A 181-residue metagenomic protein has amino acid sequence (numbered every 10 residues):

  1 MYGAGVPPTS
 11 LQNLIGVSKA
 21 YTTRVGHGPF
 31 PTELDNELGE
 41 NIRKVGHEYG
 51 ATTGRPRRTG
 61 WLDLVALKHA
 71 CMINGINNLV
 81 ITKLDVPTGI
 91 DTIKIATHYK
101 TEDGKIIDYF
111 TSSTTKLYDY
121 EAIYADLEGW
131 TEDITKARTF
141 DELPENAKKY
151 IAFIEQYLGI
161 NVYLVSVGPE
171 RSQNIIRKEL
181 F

Functional and structural regions predicted by a protein language model:
M1-F181: Non-transmembrane, aqueous-exposed alpha-helical and coiled segments at domain scale
